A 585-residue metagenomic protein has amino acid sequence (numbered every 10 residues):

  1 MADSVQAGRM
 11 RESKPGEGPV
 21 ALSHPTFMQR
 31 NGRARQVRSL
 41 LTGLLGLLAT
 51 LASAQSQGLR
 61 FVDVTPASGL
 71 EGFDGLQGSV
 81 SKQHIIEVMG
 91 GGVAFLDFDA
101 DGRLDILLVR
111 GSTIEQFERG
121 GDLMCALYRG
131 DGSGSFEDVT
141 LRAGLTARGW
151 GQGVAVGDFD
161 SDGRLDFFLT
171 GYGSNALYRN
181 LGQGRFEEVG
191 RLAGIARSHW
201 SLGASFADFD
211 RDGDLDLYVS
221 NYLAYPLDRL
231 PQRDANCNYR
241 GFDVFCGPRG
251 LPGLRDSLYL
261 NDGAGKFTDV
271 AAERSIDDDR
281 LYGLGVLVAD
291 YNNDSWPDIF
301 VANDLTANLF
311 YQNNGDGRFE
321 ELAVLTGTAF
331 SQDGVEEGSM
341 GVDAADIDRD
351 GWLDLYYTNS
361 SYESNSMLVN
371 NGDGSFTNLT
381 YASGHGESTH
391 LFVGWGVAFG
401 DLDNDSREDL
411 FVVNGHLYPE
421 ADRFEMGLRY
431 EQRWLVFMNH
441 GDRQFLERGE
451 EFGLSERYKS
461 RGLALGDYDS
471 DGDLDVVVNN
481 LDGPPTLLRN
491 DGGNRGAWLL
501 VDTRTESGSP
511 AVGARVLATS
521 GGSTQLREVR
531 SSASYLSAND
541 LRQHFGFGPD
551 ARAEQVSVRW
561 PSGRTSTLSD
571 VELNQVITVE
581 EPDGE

Functional and structural regions predicted by a protein language model:
S39-A52: Bacterial N-terminal signal peptides
S56-G58, S68, G78, E387 (+2 more regions): Gly/Ser/Thr/Pro-enriched helix-cap/hinge segments flanking short amphipathic alpha-helices
F61-V64, S135-G144, R185-I195, G265-D277 (+3 more regions): Blade-edge beta-strand/turn elements of extracellular beta-propeller and related beta-sheet repeat scaffolds
L70-G92, R142-A155, G194-S205, L251-P252 (+7 more regions): Repeat-based blade/solenoid architectures
G90-A100, R129, W150-L165, R179 (+9 more regions): Beta-propeller blade termini
R103-R110, D162-G171, L217-N221, D298-N303 (+4 more regions): Hydrophobic beta-strand segments that make up the repeating blades of beta-propeller and related beta-repeat
V109-L123, L223-L251, V412-R429: Short, conserved, GDST-rich strand-edge loop motifs in beta-rich repeat architectures
V139-V156, L169-F209, V219-R249, G253-R255 (+1 more regions): Asp-box/WD-like beta-propeller blade repeats and closely related beta-sheet repeat scaffolds
